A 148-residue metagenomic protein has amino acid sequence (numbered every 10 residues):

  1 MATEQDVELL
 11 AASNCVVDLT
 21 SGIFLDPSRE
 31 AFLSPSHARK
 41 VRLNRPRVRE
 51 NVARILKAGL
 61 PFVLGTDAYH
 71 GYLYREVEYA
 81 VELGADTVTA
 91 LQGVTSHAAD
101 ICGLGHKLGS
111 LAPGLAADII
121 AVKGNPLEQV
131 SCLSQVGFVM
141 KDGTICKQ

Functional and structural regions predicted by a protein language model:
M1, G22-F24, D67-Y69: Active-site beta-loop-alpha junctions enriched in small/polar residues
A2-S13: Active-site-adjacent beta->alpha loops and helix N-cap segments on the catalytic face of soluble alpha/beta enzymes
A11-P46: Active-site gating loops and adjacent loop-to-helix segments of metal-dependent hydrolytic enzymes
L33-N125: His/Asp/Glu-enriched, well-ordered alpha-helical/loop segment that forms or immediately abuts the divalent-metal
E128: Small/polar (Gly/Ser/Thr/Ala-rich) solvent-exposed segments that form structured loops/beta-strands/short helices used
V139: Short aromatic-centered micro-motifs
